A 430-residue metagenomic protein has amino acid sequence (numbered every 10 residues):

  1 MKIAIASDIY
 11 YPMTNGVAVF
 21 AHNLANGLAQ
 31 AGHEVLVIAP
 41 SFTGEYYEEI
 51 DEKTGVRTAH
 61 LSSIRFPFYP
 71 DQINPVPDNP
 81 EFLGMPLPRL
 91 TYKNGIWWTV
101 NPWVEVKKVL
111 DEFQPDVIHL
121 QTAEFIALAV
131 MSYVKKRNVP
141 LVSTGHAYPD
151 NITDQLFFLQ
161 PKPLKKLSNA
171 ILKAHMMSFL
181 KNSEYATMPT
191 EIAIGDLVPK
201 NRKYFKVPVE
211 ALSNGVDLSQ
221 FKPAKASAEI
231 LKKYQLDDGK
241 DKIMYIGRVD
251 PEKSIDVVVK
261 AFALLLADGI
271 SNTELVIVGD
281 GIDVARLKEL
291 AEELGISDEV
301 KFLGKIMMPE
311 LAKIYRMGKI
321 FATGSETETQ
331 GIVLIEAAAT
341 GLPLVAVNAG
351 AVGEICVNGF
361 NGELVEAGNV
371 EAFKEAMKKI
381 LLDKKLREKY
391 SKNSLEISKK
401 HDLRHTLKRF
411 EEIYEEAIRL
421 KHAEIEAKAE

Functional and structural regions predicted by a protein language model:
M1-S63, E411, E415, H422 (+1 more regions): N-terminal subdomain of nucleotide-sugar transferases
V19, D241-L266, L275, I282-K288 (+1 more regions): A conserved mid-protein helix/loop that constitutes part of the nucleotide-sugar donor-binding site
A39, K166-A226: Donor nucleotide-sugar binding/catalytic pocket of nucleotide-sugar-dependent glycosyltransferases
L180, K305-I306, K313-G318: Short alpha-helical donor nucleotide-sugar binding micro-motif in glycosyltransferases
R286-I306: Nucleotide-activated donor-binding/catalytic signature segment of Leloir-type glycosyltransferases, i.e., the conserved
E326: Aromatic "clamp/platform" in nucleotide-sugar-dependent glycosyltransferases that forms part of the donor/acceptor
L334, P343-A346, C356: Short hydrophobic beta-strand element within catalytic cores of glycosyltransferases and related nucleotide-activated
N358-G359, E363-V370, K379-K385, K399: Conserved acidic donor-binding segment of nucleotide-sugar-dependent glycosyltransferases
